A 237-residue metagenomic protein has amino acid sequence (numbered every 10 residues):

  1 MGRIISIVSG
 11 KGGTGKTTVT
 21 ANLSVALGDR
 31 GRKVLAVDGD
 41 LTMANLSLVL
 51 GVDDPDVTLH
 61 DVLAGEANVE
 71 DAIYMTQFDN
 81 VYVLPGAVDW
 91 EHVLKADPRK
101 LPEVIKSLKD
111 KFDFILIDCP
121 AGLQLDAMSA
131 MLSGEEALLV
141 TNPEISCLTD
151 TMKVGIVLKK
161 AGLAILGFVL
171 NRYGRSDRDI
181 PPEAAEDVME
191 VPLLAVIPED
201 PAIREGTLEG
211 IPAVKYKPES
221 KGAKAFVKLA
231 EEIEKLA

Functional and structural regions predicted by a protein language model:
G2-G39: Walker A/P-loop phosphate-binding motif and the immediately C-terminal alpha-helix
G12, D38, L46, V62 (+5 more regions): Residue-level signature of catalytic and energy-coupling elements of molecular machines, predominantly ATP/GTP-dependent
R32, F112-D113, L236: Short, high-confidence coil segments that cap the C-terminus of an alpha-helix and link into the following beta-strand
A36-D110, T207-E209: P-loop/Walker-type NTP enzyme "switch/lid" segment
G51-D56, V157-L158, E183-D187, I211-K215: Short, hinge-like loop/turn segments at secondary-structure boundaries
E103, S107-D110, F114-E199, I203-E205: Conserved catalytic-core segment of NTP-binding enzymes
E209-K224: C-terminal boundary of histidine-terminating zinc-finger modules
K228-A237: C-terminal alpha-helix
